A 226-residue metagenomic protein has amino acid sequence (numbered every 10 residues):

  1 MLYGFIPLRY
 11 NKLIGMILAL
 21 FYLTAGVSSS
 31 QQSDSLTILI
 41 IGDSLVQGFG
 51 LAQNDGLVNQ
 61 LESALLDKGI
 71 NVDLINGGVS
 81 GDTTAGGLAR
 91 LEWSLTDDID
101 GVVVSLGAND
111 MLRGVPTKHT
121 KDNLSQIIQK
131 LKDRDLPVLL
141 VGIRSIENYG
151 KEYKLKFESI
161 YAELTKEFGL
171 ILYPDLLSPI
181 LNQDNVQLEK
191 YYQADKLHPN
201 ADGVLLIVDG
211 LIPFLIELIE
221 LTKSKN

Functional and structural regions predicted by a protein language model:
M1-G15: Bacterial N-terminal signal peptides that target proteins for export
P7, S28, E217-E220: N-terminal non-cleavable signal-anchor helices
I14-A25: Bacterial N-terminal signal peptides
S29-S80, R90-D98: Serine-esterase "nucleophile elbow" of acetyl-processing enzymes
G81-A85: N-terminal helical cap/lid subdomain that shapes the substrate entry/recognition surface in HAD-like hydrolases
G86-N226: Alpha-helical cap/lid subdomain in secreted, periplasmic, or secretory-pathway luminal O-acyl-processing enzymes
